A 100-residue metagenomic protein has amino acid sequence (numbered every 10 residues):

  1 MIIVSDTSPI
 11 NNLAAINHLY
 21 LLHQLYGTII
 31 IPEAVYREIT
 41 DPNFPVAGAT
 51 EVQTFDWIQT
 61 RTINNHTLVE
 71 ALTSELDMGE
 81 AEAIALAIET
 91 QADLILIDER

Functional and structural regions predicted by a protein language model:
M1-L94, R100: Active-site-proximal, substrate-binding regions of enzyme catalytic domains and RNA-binding/basic surfaces
